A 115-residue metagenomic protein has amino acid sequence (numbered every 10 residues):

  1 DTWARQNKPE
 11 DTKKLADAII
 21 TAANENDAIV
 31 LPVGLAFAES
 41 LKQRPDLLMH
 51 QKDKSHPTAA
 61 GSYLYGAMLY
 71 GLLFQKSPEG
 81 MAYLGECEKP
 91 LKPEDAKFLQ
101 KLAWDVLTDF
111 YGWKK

Functional and structural regions predicted by a protein language model:
T2-W3, P45: General secondary-structure edge motif
W3-V33, Q51-Y63, A96: Substrate-gating cap/lid alpha-helix
E10-D11, A36-F37, R44, E88 (+1 more regions): Mixed-charge, polar/low-complexity N-terminal
A16-L47, A67-E79: Extracellular serine-dependent O-acyl
M49, H56, G66-K115: Conserved catalytic region of serine esterases and O-acyltransferases that act on ester linkages in lipids
